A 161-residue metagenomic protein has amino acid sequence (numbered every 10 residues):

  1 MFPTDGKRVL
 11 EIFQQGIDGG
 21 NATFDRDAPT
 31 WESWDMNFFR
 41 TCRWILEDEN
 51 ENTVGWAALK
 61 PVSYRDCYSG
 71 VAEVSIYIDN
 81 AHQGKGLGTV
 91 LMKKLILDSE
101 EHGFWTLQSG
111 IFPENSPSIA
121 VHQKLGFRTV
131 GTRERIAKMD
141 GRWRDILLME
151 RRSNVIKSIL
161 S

Functional and structural regions predicted by a protein language model:
M1-V9: A short beta-loop-alpha structural element at the N-terminal edge of CoA-dependent acyl/N-acetyltransferase catalytic
F2, D79-A81, F112: Residue-level recognition of the GNAT/N-acetyltransferase active site
D18-R26: A short gly/proline-enriched turn/hairpin at secondary-structure junctions
R26-A81, M92-K93, D98, R152-N154: Acetyl-CoA-dependent GNAT
A58-P61, D66, Q108-I111, Q123 (+1 more regions): Conserved catalytic-core motifs of GNAT/GCN5-like acyltransferases
G84-S99, S116-K124: Conserved acetyl-CoA-binding loop-helix of GNAT-fold acetyltransferases
S99-I111: Conserved GNAT acetyl-CoA-binding A-motif
R135-S161: C-terminal "cap" of GNAT-fold acetyltransferases
